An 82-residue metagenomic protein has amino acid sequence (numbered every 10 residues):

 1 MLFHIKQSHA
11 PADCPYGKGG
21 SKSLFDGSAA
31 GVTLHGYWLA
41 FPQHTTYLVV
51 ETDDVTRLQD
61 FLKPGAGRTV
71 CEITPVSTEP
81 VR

Functional and structural regions predicted by a protein language model:
M1-H35, L39-T45, D53-T56, S77-R82: Short S/T/G/P-rich N-terminal loop/turn motif that feeds into the first structured element of a domain
D13-C14, G67-T69: A short local loop/turn or secondary-structure capping micro-motif enriched for an aromatic residue
E51-T52, P64: Conserved catalytic core of Hanks-type protein kinase domains
L58-G65: Short, electropositive alpha-helical surface patch
R68-E79: Conserved short beta-strand edge segments in small beta-sheet-based binding/regulatory domains
